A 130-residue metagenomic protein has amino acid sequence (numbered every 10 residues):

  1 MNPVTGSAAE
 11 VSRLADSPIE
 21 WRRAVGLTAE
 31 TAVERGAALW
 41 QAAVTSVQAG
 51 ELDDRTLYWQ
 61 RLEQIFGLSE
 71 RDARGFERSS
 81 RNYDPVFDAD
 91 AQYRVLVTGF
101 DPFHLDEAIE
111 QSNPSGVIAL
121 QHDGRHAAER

Functional and structural regions predicted by a protein language model:
M1-R130: N-terminal catalytic or cofactor-binding beta/alpha core of small enzyme domains
